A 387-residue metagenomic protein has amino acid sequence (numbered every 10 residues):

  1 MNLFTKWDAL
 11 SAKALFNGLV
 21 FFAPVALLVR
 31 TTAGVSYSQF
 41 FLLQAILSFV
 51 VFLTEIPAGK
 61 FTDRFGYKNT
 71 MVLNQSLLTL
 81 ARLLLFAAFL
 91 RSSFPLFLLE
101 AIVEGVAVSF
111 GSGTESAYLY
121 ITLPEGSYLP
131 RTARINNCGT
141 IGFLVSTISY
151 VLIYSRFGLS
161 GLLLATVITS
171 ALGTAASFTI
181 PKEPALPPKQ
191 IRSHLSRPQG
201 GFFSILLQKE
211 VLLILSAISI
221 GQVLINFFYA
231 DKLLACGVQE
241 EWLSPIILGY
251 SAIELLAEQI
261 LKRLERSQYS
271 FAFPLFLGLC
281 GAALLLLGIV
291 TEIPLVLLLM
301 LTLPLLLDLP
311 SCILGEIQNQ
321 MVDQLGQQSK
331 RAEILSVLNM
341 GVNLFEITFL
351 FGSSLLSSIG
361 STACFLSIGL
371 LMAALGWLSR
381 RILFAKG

Functional and structural regions predicted by a protein language model:
M1-F4, K182-L213: Juxtamembrane intracellular "pre-TM" segments in multi-pass secondary transporters
M1-L53, L207-L248: Helix-loop boundary and gating motifs at the non-cytosolic
L15, S93-G111, L295-P310: Hydrophobic core of transmembrane alpha-helices in multi-pass small-molecule transporters, especially MFS/SLC-type
S76-R91, G278-T291: C-terminal ends and interior cores of transmembrane alpha-helices in multi-pass membrane transporters/permeases
I102-T140: Cytoplasmic helix-loop-helix junction between adjacent transmembrane helices in 12-TM secondary transporters
S109-P124, L309-G326: Intracellular juxtamembrane helix-capping segments at the cytosolic ends of symmetry-related transmembrane helices
T166, S170-I191, R381-G387: Helix-loop junctions on the cytosolic side of multi-pass membrane transporters, especially the intracellular loop
F271-S311: C-terminal transmembrane helical hairpin of 12-TM major facilitator-type secondary transporters
